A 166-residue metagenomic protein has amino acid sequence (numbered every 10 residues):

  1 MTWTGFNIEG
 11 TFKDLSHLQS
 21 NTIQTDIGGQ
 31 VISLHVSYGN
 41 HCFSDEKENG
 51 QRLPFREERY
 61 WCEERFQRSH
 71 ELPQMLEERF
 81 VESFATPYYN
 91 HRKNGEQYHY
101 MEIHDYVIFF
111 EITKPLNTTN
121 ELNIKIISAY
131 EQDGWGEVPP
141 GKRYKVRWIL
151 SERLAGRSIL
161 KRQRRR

Functional and structural regions predicted by a protein language model:
M1-R166: Ribonuclease/tRNase effector modules and their secretory precursors
